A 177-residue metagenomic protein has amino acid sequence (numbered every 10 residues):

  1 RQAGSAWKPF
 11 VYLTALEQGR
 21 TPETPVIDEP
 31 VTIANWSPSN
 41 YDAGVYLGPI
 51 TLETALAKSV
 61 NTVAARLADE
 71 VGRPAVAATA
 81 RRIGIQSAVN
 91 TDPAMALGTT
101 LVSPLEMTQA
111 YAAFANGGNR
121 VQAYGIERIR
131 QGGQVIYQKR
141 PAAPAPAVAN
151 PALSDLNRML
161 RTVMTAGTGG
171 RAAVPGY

Functional and structural regions predicted by a protein language model:
R1, Q18, V89, V121 (+1 more regions): A generic structural signal for short, solvent-exposed coil/turn residues that cap or connect secondary-structure
R1, S5, L13, T24 (+3 more regions): Periplasmic/cell-envelope proteins involved in peptidoglycan metabolism and beta-lactam response
Q2-P49, V121-V135: Short, glycine/proline-biased beta-turn/loop segments that scaffold the active-site neighborhood
W7, T54, L101-Y177: A penicillin-recognizing enzyme superfamily signal
Y12, L16-P22, D28, N61 (+3 more regions): Short, well-ordered loop/turn and helix-capping segments at boundaries between secondary-structure elements and domains
V26-V31, A43-N116: Active-site-adjacent helix/loop patches that line small-molecule binding or acyl-intermediate pockets
A34-S37, A57-S59, I85-T91, Q131-R140 (+1 more regions): Short acidic (Asp/Glu) and glycine-rich catalytic loops that position anionic groups and cofactors
